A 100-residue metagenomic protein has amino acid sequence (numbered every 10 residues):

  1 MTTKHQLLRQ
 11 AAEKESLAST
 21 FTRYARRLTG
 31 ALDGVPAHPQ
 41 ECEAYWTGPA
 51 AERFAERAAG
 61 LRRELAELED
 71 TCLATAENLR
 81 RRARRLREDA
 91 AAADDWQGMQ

Functional and structural regions predicted by a protein language model:
M1-Q100: N-terminal secretion-targeting helices of virulence/extracellular proteins, encompassing both classical Sec signal
